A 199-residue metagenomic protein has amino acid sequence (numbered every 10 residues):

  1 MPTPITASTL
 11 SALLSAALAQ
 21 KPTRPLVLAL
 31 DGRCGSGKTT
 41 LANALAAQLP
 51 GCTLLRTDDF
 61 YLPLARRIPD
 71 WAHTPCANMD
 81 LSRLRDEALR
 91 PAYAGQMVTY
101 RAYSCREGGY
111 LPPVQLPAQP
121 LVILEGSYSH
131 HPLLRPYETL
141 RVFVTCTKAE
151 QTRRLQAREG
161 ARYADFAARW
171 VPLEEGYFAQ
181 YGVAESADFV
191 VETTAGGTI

Functional and structural regions predicted by a protein language model:
M1-L28: Extreme N-terminal, non-catalytic leader segments that precede Walker-type/kinase nucleotide-binding cores
R33: P-loop (Walker A) phosphate-binding loop of NTP-binding proteins
K38: Conserved lysine of the Walker
L41: Hydrophobic positions on the alpha1 helix immediately C-terminal to the Walker A/P-loop
G51-A65: Short beta-strand-centered segment that lines the nucleotide-binding/catalytic pocket of NTP-utilizing
R66-G108, L121: Conserved nucleotide-sensing/catalytic segment adjacent to the nucleotide-binding pocket in NTP-handling enzymes
G109, P113, H131, A161-I199: Small-molecule kinase domains that catalyze NTP-dependent phosphoryl transfer to phosphate-bearing small molecules
G109-R158: ATP-dependent NMP and nucleoside kinases share a basic, alpha-helical "lid"
